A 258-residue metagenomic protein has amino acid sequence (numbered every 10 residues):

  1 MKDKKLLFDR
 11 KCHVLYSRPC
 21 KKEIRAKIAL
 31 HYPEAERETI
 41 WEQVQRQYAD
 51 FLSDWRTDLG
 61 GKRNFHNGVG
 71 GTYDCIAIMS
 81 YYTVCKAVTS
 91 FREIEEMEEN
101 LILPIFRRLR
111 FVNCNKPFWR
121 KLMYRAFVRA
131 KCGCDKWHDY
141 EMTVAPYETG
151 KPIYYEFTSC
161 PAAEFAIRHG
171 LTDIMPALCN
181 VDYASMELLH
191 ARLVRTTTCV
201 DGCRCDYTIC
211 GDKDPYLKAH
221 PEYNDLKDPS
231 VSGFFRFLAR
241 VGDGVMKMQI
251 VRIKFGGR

Functional and structural regions predicted by a protein language model:
M1-C85: N-terminal, charged low-complexity regulatory/assembly segments
A26-E34, L217-E222, S230-F237: Long, positively charged, glycine-interspersed low-complexity recognition regions
G70-R168: Amphipathic interaction/junction segments at domain boundaries or subunit interfaces
T143-D201: Short, hydrophobic/π-rich interface segment
E156, D206-C210: Short, well-ordered beta-strand micro-motif
A162-E164, D212-A219: Short, charged/polar, Gly/Pro-enriched secondary-structure boundary elements
A184, E222-K254: Short, cationic low-complexity segments
L189-H190, V200, R204-D206, Y216-D228: Accessory, usually C-terminal, subdomains that scaffold auxiliary metal cofactors
